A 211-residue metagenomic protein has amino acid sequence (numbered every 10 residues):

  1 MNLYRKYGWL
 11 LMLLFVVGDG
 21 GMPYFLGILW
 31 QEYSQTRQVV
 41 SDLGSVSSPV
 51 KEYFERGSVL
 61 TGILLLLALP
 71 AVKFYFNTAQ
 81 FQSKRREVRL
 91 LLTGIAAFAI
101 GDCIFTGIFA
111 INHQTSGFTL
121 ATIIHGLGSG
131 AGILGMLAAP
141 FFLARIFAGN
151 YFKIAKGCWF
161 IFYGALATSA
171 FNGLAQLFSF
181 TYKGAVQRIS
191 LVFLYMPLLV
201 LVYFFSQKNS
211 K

Functional and structural regions predicted by a protein language model:
L3-E32, V39, L43, S47-Q207: Hydrophobic, aromatic-enriched alpha-helical segments typical of multi-pass transmembrane helices
